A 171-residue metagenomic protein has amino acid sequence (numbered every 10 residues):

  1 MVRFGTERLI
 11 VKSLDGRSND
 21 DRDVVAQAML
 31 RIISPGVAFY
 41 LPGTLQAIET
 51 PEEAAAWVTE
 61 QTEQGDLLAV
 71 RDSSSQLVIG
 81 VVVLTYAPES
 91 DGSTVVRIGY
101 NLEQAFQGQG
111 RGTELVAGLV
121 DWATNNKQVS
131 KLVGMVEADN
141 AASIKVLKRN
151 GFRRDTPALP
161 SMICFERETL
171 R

Functional and structural regions predicted by a protein language model:
M1-F39, L67-R171: Acyl-donor (CoA/ACP) binding surface of acyl/acetyltransferases
G36-W57: Conserved GNAT-fold acetyl-CoA-binding loop/helix
T59-Q64: Short loop/turn motifs at secondary-structure junctions and domain boundaries
